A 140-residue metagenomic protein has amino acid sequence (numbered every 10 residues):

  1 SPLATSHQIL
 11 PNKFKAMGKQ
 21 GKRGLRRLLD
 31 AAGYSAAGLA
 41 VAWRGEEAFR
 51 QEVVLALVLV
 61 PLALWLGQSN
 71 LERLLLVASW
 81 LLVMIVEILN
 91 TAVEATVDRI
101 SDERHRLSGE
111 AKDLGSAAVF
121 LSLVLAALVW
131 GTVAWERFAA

Functional and structural regions predicted by a protein language model:
S1-N12: Short, basic, low-complexity termini and linkers enriched in Ser/Thr/Gly/Pro that act as targeting/leader peptides
P11-A92, I100, R104, A118-A140: Hydrophobic alpha-helical transmembrane segments
A95: Walker B catalytic acidic pair
D98-K112: Amphipathic, cytosolic membrane-interfacial segments at TM-TM junctions
D113-A117: Alpha-helical transmembrane segments of multi-pass membrane proteins
